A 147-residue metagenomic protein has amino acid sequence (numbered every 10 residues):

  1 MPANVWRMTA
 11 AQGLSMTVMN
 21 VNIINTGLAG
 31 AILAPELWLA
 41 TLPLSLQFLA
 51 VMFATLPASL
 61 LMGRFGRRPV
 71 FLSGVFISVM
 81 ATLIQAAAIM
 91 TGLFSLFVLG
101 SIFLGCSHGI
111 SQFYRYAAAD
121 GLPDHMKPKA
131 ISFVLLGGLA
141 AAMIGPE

Functional and structural regions predicted by a protein language model:
M1-M52: Helix-loop boundary and gating motifs at the non-cytosolic
P2-A3, A87-L99: Helix-loop junctions at membrane interfaces in 12-TM secondary transporters
G13, F94-G109: Hydrophobic core of transmembrane alpha-helices in multi-pass small-molecule transporters, especially MFS/SLC-type
T26, H108-L122: Intracellular juxtamembrane helix-capping segments at the cytosolic ends of symmetry-related transmembrane helices
L37-W38, D124-V134: Loop-to-transmembrane helix entry/capping segments in MFS-fold secondary transporters and related SLC/MFSD carriers
A54-R67: Helix-to-loop junctions at the C-terminal end of transmembrane segments in multipass secondary transporters
F76-T91: C-terminal ends and interior cores of transmembrane alpha-helices in multi-pass membrane transporters/permeases
K129-P146: Glycine-rich segments within core transmembrane alpha-helices of 12-TM secondary carriers
